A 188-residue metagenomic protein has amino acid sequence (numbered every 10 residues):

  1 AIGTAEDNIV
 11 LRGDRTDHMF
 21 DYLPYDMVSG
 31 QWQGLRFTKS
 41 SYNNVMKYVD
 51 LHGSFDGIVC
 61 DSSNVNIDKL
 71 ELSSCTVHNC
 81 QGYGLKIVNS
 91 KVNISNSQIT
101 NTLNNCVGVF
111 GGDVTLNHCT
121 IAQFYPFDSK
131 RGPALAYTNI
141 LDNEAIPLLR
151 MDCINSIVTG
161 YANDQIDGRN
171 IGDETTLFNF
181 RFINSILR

Functional and structural regions predicted by a protein language model:
A1-R188: Beta-strand/loop edge motif enriched in small/polar residues
